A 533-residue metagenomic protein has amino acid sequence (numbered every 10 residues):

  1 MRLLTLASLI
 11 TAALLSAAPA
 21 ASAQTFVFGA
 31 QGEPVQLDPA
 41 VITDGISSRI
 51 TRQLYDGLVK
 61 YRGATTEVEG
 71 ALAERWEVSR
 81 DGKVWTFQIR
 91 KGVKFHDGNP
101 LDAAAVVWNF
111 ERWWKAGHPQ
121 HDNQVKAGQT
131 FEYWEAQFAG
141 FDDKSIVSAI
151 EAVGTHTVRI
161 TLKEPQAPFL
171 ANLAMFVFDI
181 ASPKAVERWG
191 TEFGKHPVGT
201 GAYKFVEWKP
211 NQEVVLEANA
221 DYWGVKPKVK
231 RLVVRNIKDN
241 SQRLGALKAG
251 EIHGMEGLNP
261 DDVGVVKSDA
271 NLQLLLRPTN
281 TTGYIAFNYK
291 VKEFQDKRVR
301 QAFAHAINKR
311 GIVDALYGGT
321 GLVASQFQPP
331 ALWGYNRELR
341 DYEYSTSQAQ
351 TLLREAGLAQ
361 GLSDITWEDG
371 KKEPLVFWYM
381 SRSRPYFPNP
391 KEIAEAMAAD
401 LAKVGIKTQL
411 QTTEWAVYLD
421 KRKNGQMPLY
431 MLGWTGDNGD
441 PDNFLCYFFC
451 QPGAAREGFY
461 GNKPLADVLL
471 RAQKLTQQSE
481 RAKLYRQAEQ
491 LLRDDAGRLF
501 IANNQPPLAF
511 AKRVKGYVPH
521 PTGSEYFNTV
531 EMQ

Functional and structural regions predicted by a protein language model:
G29-R80, E111, H196-G199: N-terminal lobe/hinge region of extracytoplasmic solute-binding protein
Q88, V107, R112, H118-P183: Surface-exposed binding/hinge segments that line and control ligand-binding clefts or catalytic entry sites
K144-S145, E151, T155-H156, L162-R231 (+3 more regions): Gly/Pro-rich hinge or "lid" segments in bacterial periplasmic/extracellular proteins
I150-E151, V313, G334, T351 (+3 more regions): Extracytoplasmic/peripheral linker and loop segments enriched in polar/acidic and small residues with frequent Thr/Pro
E187-G194, N219-V265, L276, I393-A394 (+3 more regions): Ligand-site clamp/hinge motif
P210, A359-G436, P506: Ligand/substrate-recognition segments at binding pockets and active sites
V215, Q295-A399, Q487: Append "and occasionally in soluble cytosolic enzymes with long acidic Gly/Pro-rich linkers
I393, L508-Q533: Long beta-strand-rich cores associated with HINT superfamily self-processing modules
